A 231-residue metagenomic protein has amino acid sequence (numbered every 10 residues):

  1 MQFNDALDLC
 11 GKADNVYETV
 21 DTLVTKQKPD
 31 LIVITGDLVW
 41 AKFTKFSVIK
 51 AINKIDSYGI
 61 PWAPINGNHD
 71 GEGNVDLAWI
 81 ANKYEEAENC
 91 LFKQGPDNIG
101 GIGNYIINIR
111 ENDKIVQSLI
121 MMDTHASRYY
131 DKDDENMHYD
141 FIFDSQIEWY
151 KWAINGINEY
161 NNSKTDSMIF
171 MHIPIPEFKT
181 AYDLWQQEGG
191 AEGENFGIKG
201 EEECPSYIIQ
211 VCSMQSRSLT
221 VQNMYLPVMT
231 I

Functional and structural regions predicted by a protein language model:
M1-A51: N-terminal active-site segment of His-dependent metallophosphoesterases
Q2-D5, W40-F43, P64-D76, S127-Y130 (+3 more regions): Active-site environment of divalent metal-dependent phosphoester hydrolases
V20, I32, D37, G67 (+4 more regions): Divalent metal-coordination and catalytic microenvironments
V24, E111-K114, W185-Q186: Short glycine/proline-enriched loop/turn "hinge" motifs that connect secondary-structure elements and lie
Q27-D30, S118-I120, D133-I231: His/acidic metal-ligating clusters that form di-metal
I49-S163, N195: Extended active-site neighborhood of metal-dependent phosphoesterases/phosphodiesterases
